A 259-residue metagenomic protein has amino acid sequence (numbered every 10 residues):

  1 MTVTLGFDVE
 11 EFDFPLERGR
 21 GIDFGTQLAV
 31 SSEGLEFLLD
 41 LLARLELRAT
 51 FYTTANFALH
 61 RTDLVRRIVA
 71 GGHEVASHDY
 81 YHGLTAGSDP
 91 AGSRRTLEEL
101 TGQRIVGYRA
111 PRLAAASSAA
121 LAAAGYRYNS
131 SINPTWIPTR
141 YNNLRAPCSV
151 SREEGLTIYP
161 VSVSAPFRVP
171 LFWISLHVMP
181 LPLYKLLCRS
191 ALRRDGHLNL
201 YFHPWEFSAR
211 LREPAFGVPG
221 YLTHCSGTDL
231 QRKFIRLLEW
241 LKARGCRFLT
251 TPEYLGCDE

Functional and structural regions predicted by a protein language model:
M1-P166, L183-E259: Catalytic alpha-helical scaffold of carbohydrate-active enzymes acting on polysaccharides/glycoconjugates
G25, R168-V178: Surface-exposed cleft-lining segments at the edges of enzyme active sites
